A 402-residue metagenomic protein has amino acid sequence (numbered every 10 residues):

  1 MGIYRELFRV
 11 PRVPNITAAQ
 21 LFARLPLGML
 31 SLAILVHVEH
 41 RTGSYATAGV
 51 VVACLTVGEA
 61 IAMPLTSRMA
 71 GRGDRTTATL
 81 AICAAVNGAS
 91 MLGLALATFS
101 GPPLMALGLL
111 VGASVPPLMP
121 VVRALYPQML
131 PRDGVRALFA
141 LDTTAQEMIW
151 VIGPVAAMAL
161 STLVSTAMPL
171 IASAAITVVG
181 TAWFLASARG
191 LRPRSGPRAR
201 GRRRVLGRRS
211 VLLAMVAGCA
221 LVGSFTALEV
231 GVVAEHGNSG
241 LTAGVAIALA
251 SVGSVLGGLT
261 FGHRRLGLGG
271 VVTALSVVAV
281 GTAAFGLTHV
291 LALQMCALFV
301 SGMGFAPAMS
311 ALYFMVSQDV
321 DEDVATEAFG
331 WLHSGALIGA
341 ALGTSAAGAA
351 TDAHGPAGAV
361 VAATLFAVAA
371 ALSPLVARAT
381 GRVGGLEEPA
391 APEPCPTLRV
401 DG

Functional and structural regions predicted by a protein language model:
G2-A60, V205-A250: Helix-loop boundary and gating motifs at the non-cytosolic
L21, P102-P117, C219, Q294-P307: Hydrophobic core of transmembrane alpha-helices in multi-pass small-molecule transporters, especially MFS/SLC-type
I34, P116-L130, V232, P307-V320: Intracellular juxtamembrane helix-capping segments at the cytosolic ends of symmetry-related transmembrane helices
I61-R75, S161, L256-G269, T351: Helix-to-loop junctions at the C-terminal end of transmembrane segments in multipass secondary transporters
A85-F99, V277-H289: C-terminal ends and interior cores of transmembrane alpha-helices in multi-pass membrane transporters/permeases
G108-M148: Cytoplasmic helix-loop-helix junction between adjacent transmembrane helices in 12-TM secondary transporters
G269-L312: C-terminal transmembrane helical hairpin of 12-TM major facilitator-type secondary transporters
D323-P356: A late C-terminal transmembrane helix in Major Facilitator Superfamily
